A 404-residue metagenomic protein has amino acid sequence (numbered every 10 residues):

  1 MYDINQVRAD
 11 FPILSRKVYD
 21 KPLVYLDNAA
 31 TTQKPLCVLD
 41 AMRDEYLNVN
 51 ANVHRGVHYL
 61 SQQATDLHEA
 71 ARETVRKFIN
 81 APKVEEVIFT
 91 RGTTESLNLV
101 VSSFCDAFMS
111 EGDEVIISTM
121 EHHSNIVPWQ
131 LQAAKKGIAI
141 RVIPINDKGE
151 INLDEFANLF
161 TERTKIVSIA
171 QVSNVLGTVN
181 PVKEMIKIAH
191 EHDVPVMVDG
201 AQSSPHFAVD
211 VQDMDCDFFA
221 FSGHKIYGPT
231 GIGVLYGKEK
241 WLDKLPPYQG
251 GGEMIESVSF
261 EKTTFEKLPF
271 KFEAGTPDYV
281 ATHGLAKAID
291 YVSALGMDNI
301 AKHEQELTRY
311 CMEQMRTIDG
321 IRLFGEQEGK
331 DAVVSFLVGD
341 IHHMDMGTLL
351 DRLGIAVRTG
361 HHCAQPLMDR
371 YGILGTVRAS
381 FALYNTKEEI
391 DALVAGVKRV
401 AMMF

Functional and structural regions predicted by a protein language model:
M1-F404: Pyridoxal 5′-phosphate
